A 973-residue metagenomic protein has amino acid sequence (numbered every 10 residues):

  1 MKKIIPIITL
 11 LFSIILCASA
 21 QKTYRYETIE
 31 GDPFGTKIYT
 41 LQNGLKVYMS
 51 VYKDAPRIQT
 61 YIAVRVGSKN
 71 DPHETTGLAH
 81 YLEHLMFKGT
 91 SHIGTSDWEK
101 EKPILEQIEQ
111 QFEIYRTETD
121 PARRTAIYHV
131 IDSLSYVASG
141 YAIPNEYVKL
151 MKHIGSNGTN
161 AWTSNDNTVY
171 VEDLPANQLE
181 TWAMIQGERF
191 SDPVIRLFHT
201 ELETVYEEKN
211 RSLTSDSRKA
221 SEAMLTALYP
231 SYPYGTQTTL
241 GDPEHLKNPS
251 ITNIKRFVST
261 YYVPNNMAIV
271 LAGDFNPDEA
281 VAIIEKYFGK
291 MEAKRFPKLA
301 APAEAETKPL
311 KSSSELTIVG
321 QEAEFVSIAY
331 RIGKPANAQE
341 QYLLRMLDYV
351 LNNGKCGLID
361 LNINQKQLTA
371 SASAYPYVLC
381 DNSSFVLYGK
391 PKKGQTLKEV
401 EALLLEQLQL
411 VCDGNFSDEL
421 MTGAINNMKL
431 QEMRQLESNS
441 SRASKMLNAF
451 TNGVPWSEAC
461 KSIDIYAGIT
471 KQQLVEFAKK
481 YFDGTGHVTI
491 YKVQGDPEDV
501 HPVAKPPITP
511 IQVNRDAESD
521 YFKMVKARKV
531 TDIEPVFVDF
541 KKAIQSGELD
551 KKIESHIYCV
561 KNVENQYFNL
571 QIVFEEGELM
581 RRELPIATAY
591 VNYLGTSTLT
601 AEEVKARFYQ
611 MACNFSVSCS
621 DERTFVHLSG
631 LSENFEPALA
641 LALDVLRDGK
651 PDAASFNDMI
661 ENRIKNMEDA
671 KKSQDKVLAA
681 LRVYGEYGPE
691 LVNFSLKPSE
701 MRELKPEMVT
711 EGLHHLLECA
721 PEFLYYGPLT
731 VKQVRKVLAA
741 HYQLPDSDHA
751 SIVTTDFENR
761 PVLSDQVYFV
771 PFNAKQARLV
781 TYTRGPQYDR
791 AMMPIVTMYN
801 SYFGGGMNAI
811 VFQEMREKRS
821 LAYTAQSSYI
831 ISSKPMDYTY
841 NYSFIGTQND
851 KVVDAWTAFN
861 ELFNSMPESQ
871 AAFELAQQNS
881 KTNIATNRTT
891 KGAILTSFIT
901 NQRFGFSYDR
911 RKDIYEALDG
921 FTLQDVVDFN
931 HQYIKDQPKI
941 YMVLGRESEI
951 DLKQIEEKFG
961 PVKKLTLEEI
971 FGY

Functional and structural regions predicted by a protein language model:
M1-Q21: Bacterial Sec-dependent N-terminal signal peptides
I7, S19-A142, V171-A176, E180-G187 (+15 more regions): His/Glu-rich zincin catalytic helix
A18, P193-E201, G649-N657: Short secondary-structure capping/junction motifs at helix and strand boundaries
S50, A55-S68, G77-A79, T95-E188 (+16 more regions): M16 family metallopeptidases and their MPP-like homologs
L197-L202, K209, R218-K219, A223-L225 (+3 more regions): Hydrophobic, small-residue-rich alpha-helical packing segments that form membrane-like cores
Y206-T214, A303-I318, A424-Q435, L628-S632 (+3 more regions): Short, conserved secondary-structure transition motifs
K480-F482: Extended, domain-scale alpha-helical bundle/helix-rich regions
